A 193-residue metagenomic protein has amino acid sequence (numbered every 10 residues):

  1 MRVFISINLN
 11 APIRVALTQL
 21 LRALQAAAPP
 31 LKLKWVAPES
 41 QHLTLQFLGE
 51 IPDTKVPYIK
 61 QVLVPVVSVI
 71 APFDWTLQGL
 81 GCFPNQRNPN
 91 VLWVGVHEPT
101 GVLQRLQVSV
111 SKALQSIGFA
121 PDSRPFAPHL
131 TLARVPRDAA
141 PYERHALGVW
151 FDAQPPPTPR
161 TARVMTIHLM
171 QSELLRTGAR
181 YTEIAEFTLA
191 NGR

Functional and structural regions predicted by a protein language model:
M1-R193: Histidine-dependent nucleotide/RNA phosphoesterase domain, centered on the 2H-phosphoesterase fold with its duplicated
